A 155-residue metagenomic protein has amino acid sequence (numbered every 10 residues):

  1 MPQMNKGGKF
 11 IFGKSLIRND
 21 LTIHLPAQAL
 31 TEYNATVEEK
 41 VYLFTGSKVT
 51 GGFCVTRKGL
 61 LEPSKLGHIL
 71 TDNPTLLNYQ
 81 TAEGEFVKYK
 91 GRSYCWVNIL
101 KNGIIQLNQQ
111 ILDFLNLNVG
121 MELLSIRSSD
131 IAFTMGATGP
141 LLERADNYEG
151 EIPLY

Functional and structural regions predicted by a protein language model:
M1-K14, F44-N102, S129-Y155: Intrinsic disorder/low-complexity detector
M1-V37: A contiguous, well-structured "functional interface" segment within a domain
N19-N34, I99-N116: Short beta-strand-centered segments at strand-helix junctions
N34-T36, K48-T50, N118: A cross-taxa feature marking solvent-exposed loop/turn segments within ectodomains of secreted and single-pass membrane
E39-T45, V119-S125: DNA polymerase processivity clamps
N108, L115-V119, S128-D130, T138-P140: C-terminal charged interaction modules
